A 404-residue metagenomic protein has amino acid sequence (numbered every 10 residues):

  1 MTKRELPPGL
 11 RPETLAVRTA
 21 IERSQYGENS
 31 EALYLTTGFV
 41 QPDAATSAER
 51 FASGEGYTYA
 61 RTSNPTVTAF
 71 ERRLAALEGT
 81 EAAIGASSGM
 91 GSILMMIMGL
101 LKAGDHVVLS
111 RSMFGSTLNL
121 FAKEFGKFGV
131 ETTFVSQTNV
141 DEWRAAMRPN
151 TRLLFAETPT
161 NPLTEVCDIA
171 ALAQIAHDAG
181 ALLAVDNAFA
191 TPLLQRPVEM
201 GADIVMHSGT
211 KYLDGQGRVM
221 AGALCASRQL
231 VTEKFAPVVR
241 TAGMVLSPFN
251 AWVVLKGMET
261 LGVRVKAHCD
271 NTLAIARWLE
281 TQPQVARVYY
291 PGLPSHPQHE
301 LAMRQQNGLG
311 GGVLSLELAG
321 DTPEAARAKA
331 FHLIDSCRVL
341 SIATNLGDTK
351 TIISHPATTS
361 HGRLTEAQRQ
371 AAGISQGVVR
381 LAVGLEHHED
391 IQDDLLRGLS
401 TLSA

Functional and structural regions predicted by a protein language model:
M1-G54, A404: N-terminal glycine-rich, Lys/His-bearing helix-loop that initiates the first secondary-structure elements of many
T2, A122, E131, A145 (+4 more regions): PLP-dependent enzyme catalytic core of the Aspartate aminotransferase-like
T2-P7, A16-E22, A82-P283, Y289: Conserved PLP-enzyme active-site core in the AAT-like
I21, T37-Q41, F189, K211 (+6 more regions): Glycine-rich beta-alpha junction loops
G38-G91, S116-K123: Conserved N-terminal alpha-helix of the aminotransferase class I/II PLP-enzyme fold
A242-G243, D335-N345, G398-A404: A common structural junction motif
V254-V263, G311-P323, R380-G384: Short, well-ordered beta-strand elements within core beta-sheets of diverse protein domains
L273-K350, L364-Q370: Conserved small-domain helix->loop->beta segment predominantly found in fold-type I
